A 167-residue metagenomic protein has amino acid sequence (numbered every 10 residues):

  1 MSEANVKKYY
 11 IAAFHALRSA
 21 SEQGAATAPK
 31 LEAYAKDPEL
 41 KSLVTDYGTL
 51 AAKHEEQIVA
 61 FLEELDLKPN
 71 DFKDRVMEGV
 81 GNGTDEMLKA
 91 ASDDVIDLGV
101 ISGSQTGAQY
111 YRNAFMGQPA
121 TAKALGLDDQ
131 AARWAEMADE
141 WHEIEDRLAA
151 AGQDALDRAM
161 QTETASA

Functional and structural regions predicted by a protein language model:
M1-A167: Amphipathic alpha-helical hairpins
